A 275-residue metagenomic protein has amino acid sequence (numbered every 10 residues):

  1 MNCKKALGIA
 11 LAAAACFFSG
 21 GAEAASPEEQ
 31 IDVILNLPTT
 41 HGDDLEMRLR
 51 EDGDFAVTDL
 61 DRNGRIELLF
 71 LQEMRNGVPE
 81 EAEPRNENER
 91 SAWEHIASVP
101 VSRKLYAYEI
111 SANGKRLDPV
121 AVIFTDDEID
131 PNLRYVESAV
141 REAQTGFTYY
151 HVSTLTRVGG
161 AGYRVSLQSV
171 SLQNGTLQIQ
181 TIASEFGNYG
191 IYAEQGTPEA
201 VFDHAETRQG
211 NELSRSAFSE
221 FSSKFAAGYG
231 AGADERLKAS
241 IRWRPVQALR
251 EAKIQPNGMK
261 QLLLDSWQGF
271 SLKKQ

Functional and structural regions predicted by a protein language model:
M1-I9: Bacterial N-terminal signal peptides that target proteins for export
G8-F17: Bacterial N-terminal signal peptides
S19-G21: N-terminal signal peptide c-region/cleavage motif recognized by signal peptidases
A24, E28-E29, E137-Q275: Acidic, small-residue rich beta-repeat scaffolds with periodic aromatic anchors
A25-R48: Short, non-transmembrane alpha-helical segments in secretory-pathway proteins
S26, P79-A121, Q168-Q173, S271-K274: Beta-propeller blade repeat segments, especially FG-GAP/WD-type strand-to-loop junctions in 6- to 7-bladed propeller
E51-L60, D130-T148: Beta-propeller blade termini
L60-E73, E142-T154: Acidic/hydrophobic-patterned starts of short beta strands in beta-sheet-rich repeat architectures
